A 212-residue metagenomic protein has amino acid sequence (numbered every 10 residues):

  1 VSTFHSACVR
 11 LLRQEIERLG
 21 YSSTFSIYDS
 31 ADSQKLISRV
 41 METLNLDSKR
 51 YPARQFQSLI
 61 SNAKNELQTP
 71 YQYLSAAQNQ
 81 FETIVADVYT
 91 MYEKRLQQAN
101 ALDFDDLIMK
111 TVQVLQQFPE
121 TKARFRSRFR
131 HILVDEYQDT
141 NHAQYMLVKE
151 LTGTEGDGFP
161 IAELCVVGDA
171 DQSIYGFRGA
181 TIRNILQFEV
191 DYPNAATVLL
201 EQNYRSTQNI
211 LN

Functional and structural regions predicted by a protein language model:
V1-L59, Q72, A76-A77: Conserved P-loop NTPase-based nucleic-acid remodeling module centered on helicase motor cores
T3, I37, I60, D103 (+2 more regions): Residue-level signature of catalytic and energy-coupling elements of molecular machines, predominantly ATP/GTP-dependent
C8-L12, Q68-T69, S173-G176, S206-N212: Switch/connector loops and helix/strand junctions flanking conserved nucleotide-binding motifs in nucleotide-processing
Q14-R18, R39-D47, N62-E66, R95 (+3 more regions): Conserved, well-folded catalytic cores of nucleic-acid-processing and energy-transducing macromolecular machines
I16, P193-T197, E201-N212: Helicase P-loop NTPase motor core
D29-D32, Q78-Q187, L199-S206: Conserved helicase NTPase motor core
R50-K64, E82, A86, D105: Short, well-structured alpha-helical segments
